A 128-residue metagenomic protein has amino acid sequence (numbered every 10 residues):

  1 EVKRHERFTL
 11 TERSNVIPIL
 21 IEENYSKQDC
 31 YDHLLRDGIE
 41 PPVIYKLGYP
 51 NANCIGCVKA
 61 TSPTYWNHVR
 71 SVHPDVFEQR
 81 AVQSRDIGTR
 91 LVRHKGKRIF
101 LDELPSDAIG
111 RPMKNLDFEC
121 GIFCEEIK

Functional and structural regions predicted by a protein language model:
E1-K128: Nucleotide-activated chemistry modules centered on ATP-dependent adenylation/adenylyltransferase
